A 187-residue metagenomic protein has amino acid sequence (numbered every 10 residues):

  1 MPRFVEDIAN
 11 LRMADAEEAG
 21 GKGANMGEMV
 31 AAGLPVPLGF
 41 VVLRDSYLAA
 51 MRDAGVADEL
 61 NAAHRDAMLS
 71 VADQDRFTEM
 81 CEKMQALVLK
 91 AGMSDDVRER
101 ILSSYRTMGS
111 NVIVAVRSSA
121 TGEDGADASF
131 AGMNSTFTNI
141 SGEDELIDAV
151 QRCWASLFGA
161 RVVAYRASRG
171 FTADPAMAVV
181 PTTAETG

Functional and structural regions predicted by a protein language model:
M1-V180: N-terminal beta-alpha lobe that positions the nucleotide/phosphoryl donor in ATP/NTP-coupled carboxylate activation
V179, T183, G187: Phosphate/diphosphate-binding loops
